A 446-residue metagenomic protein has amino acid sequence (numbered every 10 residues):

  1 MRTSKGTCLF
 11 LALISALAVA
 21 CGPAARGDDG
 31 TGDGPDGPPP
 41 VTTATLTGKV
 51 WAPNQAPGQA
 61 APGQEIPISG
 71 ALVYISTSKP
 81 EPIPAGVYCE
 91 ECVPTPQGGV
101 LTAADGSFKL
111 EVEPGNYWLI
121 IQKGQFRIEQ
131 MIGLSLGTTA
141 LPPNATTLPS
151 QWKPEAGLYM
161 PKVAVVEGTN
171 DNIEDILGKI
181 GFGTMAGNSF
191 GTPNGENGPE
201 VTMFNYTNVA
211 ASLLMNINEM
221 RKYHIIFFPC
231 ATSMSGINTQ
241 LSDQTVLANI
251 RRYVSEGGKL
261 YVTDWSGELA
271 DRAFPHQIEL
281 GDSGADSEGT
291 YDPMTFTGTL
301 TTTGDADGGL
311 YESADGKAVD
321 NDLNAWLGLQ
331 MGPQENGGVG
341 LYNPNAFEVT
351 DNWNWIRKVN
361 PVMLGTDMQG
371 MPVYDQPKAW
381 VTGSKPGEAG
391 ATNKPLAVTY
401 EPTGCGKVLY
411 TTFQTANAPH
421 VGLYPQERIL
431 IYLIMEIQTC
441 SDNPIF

Functional and structural regions predicted by a protein language model:
S15-N54, E129, L141, A145 (+1 more regions): Bacterial Sec-dependent N-terminal signal peptides
G30-T31, D171, D271-R272, I278-T290 (+3 more regions): Extracellular ligand-binding/catalytic regions of CAZymes and related secreted enzymes and adhesion modules
K49-I68: Structural motif
T77-S107, E111: Short, acidic Ser/Thr/Gly-rich low-complexity loop/linker segments typical of extracellular and cell-surface proteins
K109-P142, T147: A short, solvent-exposed loop/turn motif at the edges and junctions of modular extracellular/periplasmic domains
A164-I278: Helical hinge/lid and interdomain linker segments adjacent to catalytic or ligand-binding clefts that mediate domain
S233-N352: A glycine-rich, often tryptophan-bearing local segment used as a flexible ligand/cofactor-contacting loop or short
T302-P419: Catalytic beta-strand/loop cores that center a nucleophilic Ser/Cys/Thr and support acyl-enzyme chemistry
